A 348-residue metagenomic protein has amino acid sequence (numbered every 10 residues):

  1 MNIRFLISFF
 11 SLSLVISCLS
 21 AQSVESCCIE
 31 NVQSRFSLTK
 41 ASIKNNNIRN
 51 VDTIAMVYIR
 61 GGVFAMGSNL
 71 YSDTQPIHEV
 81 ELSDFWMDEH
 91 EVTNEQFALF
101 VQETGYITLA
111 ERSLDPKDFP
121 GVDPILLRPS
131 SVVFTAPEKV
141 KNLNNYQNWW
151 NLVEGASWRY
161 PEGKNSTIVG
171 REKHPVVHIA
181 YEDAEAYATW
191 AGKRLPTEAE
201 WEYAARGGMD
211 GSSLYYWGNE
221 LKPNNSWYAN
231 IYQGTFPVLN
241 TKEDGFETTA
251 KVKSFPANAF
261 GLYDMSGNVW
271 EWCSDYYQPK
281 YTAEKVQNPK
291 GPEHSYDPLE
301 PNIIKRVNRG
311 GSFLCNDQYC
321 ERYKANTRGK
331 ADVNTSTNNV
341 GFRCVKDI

Functional and structural regions predicted by a protein language model:
M1-V24: Bacterial Sec-dependent N-terminal signal peptides
S23-N50: N-terminal pre-domain segments of enzymes
N31, Y58-I59, A65, S113-A325 (+2 more regions): Functional-site microenvironments in short loops/helix caps that host divalent-cation chemistry
K44-N47, M66-D84, S166-P175, E321-R328: Short, polar loop/linker segments at the starts of domains and inter-domain junctions
F85, F100-L109, A191, G208: Short capping motifs at secondary-structure boundaries
E89, N94-V101, A180-A186: Short, solvent-exposed alpha-helical surface patches in non-cytosolic proteins
N338-I348: Short, structured beta-strand segments at or near domain termini in extracellular proteins/domains
